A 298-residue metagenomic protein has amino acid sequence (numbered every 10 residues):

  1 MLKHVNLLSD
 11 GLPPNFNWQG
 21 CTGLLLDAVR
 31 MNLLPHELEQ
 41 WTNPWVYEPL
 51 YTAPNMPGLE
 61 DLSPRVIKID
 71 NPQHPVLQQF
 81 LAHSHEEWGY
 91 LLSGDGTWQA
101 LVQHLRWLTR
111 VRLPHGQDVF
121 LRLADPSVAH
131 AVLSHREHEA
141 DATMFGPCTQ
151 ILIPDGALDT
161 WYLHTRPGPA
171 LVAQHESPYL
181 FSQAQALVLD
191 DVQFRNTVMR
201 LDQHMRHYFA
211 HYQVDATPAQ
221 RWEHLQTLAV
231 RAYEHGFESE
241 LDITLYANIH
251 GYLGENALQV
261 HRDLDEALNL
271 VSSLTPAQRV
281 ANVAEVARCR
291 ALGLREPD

Functional and structural regions predicted by a protein language model:
M1-A53, D61, V66-I67, P72-H74 (+3 more regions): A contiguous, surface-oriented mixed alpha/beta subdomain in the mid-to-C-terminal portion of proteins that forms
Q78-Q79: Short conserved micro-motifs at the rims of enzyme active sites and ligand-binding pockets
